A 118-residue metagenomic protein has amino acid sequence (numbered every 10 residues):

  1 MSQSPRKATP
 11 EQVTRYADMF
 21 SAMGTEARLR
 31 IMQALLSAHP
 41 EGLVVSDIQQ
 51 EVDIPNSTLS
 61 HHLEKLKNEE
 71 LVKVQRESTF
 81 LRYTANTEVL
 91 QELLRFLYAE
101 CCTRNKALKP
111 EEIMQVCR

Functional and structural regions predicted by a protein language model:
S2-Y16, L36-S37, T87-R118: Amphipathic alpha-helical dimerization/coiled-coil segments that flank or bridge DNA-binding/regulatory modules
E11-P55, E77-V89: N-terminal helix-turn-helix DNA-binding core of bacterial DNA-binding proteins
A27, G42-L43, L59, R104-L108: Secondary-structure transition/capping residues
Q50, K67-N68: Alpha-helical residues within the helix-turn-helix
P55, S60-H62: Short coil turns linking two alpha-helices in DNA-binding domains
K67, S78, A99-C101: A general structural signal for short secondary-structure boundary/capping elements
Q75-R76, K106: Conserved catalytic-core motifs of GNAT/GCN5-like acyltransferases
